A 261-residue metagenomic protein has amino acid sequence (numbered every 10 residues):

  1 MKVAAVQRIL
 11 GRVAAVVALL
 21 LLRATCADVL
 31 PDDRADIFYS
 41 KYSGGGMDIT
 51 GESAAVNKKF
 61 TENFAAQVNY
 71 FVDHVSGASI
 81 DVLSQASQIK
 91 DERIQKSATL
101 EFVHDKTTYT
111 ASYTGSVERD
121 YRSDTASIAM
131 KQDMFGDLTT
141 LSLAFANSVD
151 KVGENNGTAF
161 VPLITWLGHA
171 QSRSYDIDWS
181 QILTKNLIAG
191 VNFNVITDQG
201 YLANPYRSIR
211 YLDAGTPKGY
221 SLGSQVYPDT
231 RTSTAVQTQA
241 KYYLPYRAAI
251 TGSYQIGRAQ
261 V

Functional and structural regions predicted by a protein language model:
C26-Q67: Short glycine/proline- and aromatic-enriched beta-strand/turn motifs that initiate or cap beta-hairpins
D28, K58, L100-H104, Q132-M134 (+3 more regions): Residue-level signature of outer-membrane beta-barrel architecture
D33, N63-V68, K106-A111, D137-L141 (+2 more regions): Repeated loop/turn-to-beta-strand initiation elements of outer-membrane beta-barrel proteins
A35-K41, V68-V72, A111-G115, A126-I128 (+3 more regions): Transmembrane beta-barrel strands of outer-membrane/channel proteins
Y39-Y42, V82-S87, S112-S116, S127-A129 (+4 more regions): Extracellular loop and loop/strand-boundary signature of outer-membrane beta-barrel proteins
M47, N69-E101, L138-L202: Outer-membrane beta-barrel translocator/channel fold
T50-A54, I94-L100, D124-I128, Q171-I177 (+3 more regions): Hydrophobic, lipid-facing positions within transmembrane beta-strands of outer-membrane proteins
A259-V261: Conserved small/polar residues in nucleotide/adenosyl-binding loops
